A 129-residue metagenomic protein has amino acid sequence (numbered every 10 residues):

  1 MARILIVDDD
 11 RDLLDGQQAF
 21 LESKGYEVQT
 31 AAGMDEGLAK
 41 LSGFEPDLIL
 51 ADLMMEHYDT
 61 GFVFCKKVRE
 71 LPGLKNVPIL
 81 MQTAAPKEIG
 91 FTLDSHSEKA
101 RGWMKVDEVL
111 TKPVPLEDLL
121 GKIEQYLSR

Functional and structural regions predicted by a protein language model:
D8: Conserved acidic carboxylate
R11-Q29, Y126: Two-component/phosphorelay signaling modules centered on CheY-like receiver
T30-L48: Acidic, metal-coordinating helix/loop segments flanking the phosphotransfer/catalytic sites of two-component signaling
A39, F62-K75, E98: Short amphipathic alpha-helix used as the core "switch/output" element in two-component signaling
E45-D47, G73-P78: His-Asp phosphorelay/catalytic-motif detector in bacterial-type signaling
D52-L53, T83: Active-site residues of response regulator receiver
D59-V63, A85-L110, E117, G121: Alpha4 helix (beta4-alpha4-beta5 surface) of REC/receiver domains from two-component response regulators
P115-R129: Receiver (REC) domain switch/output surface
